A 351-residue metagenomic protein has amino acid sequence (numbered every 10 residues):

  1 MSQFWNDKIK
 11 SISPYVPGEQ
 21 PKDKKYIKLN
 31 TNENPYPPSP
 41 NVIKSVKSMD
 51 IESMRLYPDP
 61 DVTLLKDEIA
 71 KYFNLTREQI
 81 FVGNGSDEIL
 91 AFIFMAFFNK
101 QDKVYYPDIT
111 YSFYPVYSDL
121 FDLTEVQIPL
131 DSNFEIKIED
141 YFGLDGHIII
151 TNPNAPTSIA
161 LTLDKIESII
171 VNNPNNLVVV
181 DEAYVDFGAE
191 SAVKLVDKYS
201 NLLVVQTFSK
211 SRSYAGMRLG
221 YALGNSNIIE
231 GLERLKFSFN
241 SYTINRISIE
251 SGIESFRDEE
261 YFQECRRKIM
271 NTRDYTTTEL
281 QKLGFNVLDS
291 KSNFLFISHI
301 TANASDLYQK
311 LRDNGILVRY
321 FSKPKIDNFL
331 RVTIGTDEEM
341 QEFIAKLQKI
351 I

Functional and structural regions predicted by a protein language model:
M1-L56, L144: N-terminal "arm"/small-domain region of PLP-dependent enzymes with the aminotransferase-like
T63-K103, T301: Phosphate-binding glycine-rich loop
A96-T151: PLP-dependent aminotransferase-like
D131-D186: Active-site phosphate-binding strand-loop segment of PLP-dependent enzymes
D164, K310-N314, R319, K323-I351: PLP-dependent enzyme catalytic core of the Aspartate aminotransferase-like
N201-Q281, F285-L288: PLP-dependent aminotransferase class I/II
M270, K282-N314: Conserved PLP-binding catalytic core of the aspartate aminotransferase-like
